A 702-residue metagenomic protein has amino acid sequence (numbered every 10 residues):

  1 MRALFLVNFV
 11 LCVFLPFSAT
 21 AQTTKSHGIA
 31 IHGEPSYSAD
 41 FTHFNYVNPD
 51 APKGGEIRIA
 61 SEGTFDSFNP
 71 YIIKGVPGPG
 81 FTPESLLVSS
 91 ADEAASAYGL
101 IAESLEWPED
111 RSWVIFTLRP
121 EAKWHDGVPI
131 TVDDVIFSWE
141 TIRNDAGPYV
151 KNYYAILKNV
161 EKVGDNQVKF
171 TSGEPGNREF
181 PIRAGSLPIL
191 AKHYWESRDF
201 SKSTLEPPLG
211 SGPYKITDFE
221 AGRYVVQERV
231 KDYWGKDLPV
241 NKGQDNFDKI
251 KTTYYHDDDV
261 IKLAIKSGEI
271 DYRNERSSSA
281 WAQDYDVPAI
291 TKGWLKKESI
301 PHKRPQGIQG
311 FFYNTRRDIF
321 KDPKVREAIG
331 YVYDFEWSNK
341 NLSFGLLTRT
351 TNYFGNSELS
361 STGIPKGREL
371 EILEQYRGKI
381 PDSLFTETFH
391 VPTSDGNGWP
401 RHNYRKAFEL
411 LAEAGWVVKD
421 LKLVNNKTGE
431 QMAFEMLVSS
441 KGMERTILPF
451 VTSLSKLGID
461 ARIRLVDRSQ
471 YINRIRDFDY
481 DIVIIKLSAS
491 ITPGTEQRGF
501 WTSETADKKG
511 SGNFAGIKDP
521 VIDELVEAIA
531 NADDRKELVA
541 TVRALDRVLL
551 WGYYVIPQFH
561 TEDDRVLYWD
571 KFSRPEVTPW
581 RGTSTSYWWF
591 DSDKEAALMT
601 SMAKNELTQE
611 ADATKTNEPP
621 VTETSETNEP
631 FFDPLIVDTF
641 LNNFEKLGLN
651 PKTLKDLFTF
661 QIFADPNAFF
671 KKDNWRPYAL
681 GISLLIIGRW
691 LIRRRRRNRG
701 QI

Functional and structural regions predicted by a protein language model:
T23, S61-G63, E220-V225, R229 (+6 more regions): Detector for C-terminal structural segments
T23-D110, E140, N144, L209: N-terminal lobe/hinge region of extracytoplasmic solute-binding protein
V47, A51, I72-P77, S104-P148 (+6 more regions): Aromatic- and charge-enriched surface segment that lines or borders ligand/interaction sites
T64, F81-A95, E140, A184-K251 (+4 more regions): Gly/Pro-rich hinge or "lid" segments in bacterial periplasmic/extracellular proteins
I101-E103, H125, I130, Y154 (+5 more regions): Aromatic-rich, solvent-exposed beta-strand/loop patch
T117, N152-E196, S211-E220, I364-K379: Surface-exposed binding/hinge segments that line and control ligand-binding clefts or catalytic entry sites
R119, K202, G235-Y285, Y331 (+3 more regions): Ligand-site clamp/hinge motif
N159-K162, T217-E228, T253-R317, A328 (+3 more regions): Extracellular/periplasmic solute-recognition and catalytic clefts
